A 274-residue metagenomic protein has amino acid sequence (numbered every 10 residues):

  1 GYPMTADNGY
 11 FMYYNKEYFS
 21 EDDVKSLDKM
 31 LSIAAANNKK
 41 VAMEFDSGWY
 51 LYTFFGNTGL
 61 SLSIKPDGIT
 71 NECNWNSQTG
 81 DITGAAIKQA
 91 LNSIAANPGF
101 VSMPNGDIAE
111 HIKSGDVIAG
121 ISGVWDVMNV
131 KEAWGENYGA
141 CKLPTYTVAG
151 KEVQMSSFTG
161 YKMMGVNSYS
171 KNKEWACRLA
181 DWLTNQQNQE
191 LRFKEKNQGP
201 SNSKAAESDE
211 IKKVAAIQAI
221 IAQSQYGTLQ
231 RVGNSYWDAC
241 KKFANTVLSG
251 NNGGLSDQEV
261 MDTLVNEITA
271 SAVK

Functional and structural regions predicted by a protein language model:
G1-E17, K39-M43, G150-S157, S224-R231: A structural signal for short loop-to-beta-strand junctions that line the ligand-binding cleft of periplasmic/secreted
G1-Y10, K29-N76, V117: Extracytoplasmic/periplasmic solute-binding protein
S32-N37, N92-I94, G106-G120, N129 (+1 more regions): Short helices/loops that flank or line small-molecule/ion binding pockets
A34, I69-P104: Glycine-centered hinge/linker elements that transmit conformational signals in sensory and ligand-binding systems
S61-A86, T145-S156: Short, solvent-exposed loop/beta-turn-alpha elements that line the ligand-binding surface or hinge of extracytoplasmic
I118-G123, G139-C141: Paired acidic/hydrophobic, glycine-rich loop segments that form the ligand-binding mouth/hinge of periplasmic-binding
E132-E195: Extracytoplasmic/periplasmic substrate-recognition and gating elements
F158, E195-G199, K204-A206, V214-V273: C-terminal capping/gating helix-and-loop segments adjacent to ligand/active sites or protein-protein/ligand interfaces
